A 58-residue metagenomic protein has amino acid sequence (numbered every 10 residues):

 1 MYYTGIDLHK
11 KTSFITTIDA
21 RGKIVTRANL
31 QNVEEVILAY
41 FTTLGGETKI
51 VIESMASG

Functional and structural regions predicted by a protein language model:
M1-G58: Phosphate- and other anionic-substrate recognition elements at nucleic-acid/protein interfaces
